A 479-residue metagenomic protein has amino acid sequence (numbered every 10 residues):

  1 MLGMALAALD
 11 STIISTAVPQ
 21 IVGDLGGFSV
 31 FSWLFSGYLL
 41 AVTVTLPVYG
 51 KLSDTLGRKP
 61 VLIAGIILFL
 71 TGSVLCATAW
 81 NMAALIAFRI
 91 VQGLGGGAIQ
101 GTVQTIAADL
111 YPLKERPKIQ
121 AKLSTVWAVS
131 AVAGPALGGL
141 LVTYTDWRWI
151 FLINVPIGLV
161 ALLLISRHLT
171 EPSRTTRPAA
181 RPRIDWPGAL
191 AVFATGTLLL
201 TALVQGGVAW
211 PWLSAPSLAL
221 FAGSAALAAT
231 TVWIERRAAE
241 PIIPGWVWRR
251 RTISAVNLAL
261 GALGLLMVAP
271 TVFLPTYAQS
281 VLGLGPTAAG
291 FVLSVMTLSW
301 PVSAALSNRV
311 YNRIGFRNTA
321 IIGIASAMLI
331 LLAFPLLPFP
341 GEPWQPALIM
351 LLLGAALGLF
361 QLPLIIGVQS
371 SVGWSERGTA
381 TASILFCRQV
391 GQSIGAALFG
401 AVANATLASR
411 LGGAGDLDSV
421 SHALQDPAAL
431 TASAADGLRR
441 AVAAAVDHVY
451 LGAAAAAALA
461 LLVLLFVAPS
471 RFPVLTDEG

Functional and structural regions predicted by a protein language model:
M1-T16, S32-G37, P187-A189, G196 (+5 more regions): 12-transmembrane solute porter fold
I21-V22, L52-S53, L137-T145, L203 (+4 more regions): Interfacial helix-cap and linker-helix signal at transmembrane-aqueous boundaries of multi-pass secondary transporters
V22, G26, A79, G95 (+5 more regions): Short helix-loop-helix connector
G23-D24, D54-T55, A77-W80, D109 (+7 more regions): Membrane-helix boundary and inter-helical linker elements of multi-pass secondary transporters
T43, L70-T71, V155-L162, A228 (+2 more regions): Small-residue-rich packing faces within the transmembrane alpha-helices of Major Facilitator Superfamily
L46-P187, P340: Helix-loop-helix hairpins in multi-pass membrane proteins, especially solute transporters
T143-V155, Q205-S217, A405-A454: A membrane-interface helix-boundary motif in multi-pass transporters
T176-P178, L430, A434, V467-G479: Intrinsic disorder in cytosolic terminal tails and internal cytosolic loops of multi-pass membrane transporters
